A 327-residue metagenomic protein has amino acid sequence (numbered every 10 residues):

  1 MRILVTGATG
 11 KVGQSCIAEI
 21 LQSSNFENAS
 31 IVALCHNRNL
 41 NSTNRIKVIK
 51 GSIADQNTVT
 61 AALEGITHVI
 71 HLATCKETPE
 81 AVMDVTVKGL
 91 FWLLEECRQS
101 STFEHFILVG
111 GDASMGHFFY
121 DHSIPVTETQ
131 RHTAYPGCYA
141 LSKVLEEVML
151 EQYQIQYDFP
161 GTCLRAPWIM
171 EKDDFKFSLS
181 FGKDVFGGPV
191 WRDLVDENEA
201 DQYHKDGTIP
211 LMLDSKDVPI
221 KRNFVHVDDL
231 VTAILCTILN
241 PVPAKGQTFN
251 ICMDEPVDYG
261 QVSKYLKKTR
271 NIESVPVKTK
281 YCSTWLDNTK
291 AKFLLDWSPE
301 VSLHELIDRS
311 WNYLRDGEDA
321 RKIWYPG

Functional and structural regions predicted by a protein language model:
I3-F26: N-terminal Rossmann NAD(P)H-binding glycine-rich loop of SDR-like oxidoreductase domains
L40-S42, K50-K88: NAD(P)H-binding glycine-rich loop region in Rossmannoid oxidoreductase-like domains and their noncatalytic homologs
W92-G137: Conserved Rossmann-fold NAD(P)-dependent oxidoreductase catalytic core, especially the SDR/UDP-sugar
D121-C163: Catalytic helix-loop patch of NAD(P)-dependent Rossmann-fold dehydrogenases
Q156-F159, E171-E197, S215, T237-F249: Glycine/proline-rich active-site loop of Rossmann-fold NAD(P)-dependent oxidoreductases
K221, V231-T279: Mid/C-terminal beta-alpha module of Rossmann-like enzyme folds, strongest in SDR-family dehydrogenases/epimerases
V227, G260, K278-S298, D319-R321: Conserved C-terminal active-site "lid" loop/helix of NAD(P)H-dependent oxidoreductases that clamps the redox cofactor
L303-G327: Amphipathic terminal alpha-helices
